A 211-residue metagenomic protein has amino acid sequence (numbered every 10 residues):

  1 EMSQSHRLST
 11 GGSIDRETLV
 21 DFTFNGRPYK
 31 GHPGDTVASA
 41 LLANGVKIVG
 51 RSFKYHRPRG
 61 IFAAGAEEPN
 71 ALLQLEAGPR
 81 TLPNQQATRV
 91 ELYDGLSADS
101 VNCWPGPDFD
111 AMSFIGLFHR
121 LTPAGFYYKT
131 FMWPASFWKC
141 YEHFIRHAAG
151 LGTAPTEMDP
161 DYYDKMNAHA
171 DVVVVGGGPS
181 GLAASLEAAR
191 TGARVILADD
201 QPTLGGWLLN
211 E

Functional and structural regions predicted by a protein language model:
M2-L151, D159: Signature of N-terminal electron-transfer/Fe-S-associated modules in redox systems
I14, A64-G65, D164-A168, R190: Solvent-exposed alpha-helices and their adjacent loops that cap or buttress functional pockets in soluble metabolic
I14-R16, I196-D200: N-terminal glycine-rich anion-binding loops that anchor highly charged ligand groups
H32, T36, A183, R190 (+1 more regions): Conserved active-site and cofactor/substrate-binding residues in soluble primary-metabolism enzymes
L151-D171: A short, basic/flexible loop-to-alpha-helix module at the beginning of a structural domain
M166-L197: N-terminal Rossmann-like FAD-binding beta1-loop-alpha1 element of flavoenzymes
P202-E211: Conserved N-terminal glycine-rich FAD pyrophosphate-binding loop of Rossmann-like flavoproteins
